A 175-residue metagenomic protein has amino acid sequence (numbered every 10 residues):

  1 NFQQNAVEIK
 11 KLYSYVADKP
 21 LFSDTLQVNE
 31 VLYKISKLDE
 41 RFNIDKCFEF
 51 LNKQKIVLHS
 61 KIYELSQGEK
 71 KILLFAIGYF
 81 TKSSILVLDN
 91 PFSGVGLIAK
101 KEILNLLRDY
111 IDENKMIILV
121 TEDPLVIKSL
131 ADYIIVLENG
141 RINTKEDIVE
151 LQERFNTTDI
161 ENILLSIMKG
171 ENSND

Functional and structural regions predicted by a protein language model:
N1-E8: ABC ATPase NBD Q-loop/coupling interface
D18-Q67: ABC-family P-loop ATPase nucleotide-binding domains
L86-N90: Catalytic Walker B motif of ABC-type/P-loop ATPase nucleotide-binding domains
K101-E113: Helical segment within the ABC ATPase nucleotide-binding domain
T121-E122: H-loop/switch region of ABC-family ATPase nucleotide-binding domains
I127-S129: A short, surface-exposed alpha-helical micro-motif characterized by mixed small hydrophobic and charged/polar residues
